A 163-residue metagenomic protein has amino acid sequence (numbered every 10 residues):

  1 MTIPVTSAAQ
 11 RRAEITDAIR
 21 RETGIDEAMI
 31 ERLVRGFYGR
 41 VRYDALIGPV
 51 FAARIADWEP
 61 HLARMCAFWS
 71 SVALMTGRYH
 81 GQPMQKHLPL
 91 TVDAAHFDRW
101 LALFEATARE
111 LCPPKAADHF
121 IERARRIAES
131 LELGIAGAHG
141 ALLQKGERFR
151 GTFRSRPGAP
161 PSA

Functional and structural regions predicted by a protein language model:
M1-A163: Core of compact, soluble alpha-helical bundle domains
